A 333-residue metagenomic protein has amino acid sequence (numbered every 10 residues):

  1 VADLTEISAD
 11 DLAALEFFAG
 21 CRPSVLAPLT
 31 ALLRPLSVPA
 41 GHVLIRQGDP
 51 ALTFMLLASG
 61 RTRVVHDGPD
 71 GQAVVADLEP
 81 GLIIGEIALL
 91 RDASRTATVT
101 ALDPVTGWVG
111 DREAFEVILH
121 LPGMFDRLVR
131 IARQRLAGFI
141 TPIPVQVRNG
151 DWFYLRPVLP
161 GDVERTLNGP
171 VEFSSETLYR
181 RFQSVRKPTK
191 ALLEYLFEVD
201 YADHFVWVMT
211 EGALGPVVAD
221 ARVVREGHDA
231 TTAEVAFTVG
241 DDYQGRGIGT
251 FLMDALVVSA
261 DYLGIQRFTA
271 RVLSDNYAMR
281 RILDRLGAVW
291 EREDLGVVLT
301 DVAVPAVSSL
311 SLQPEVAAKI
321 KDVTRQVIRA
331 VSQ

Functional and structural regions predicted by a protein language model:
A9-D70, V74, I84: Regulatory nucleotide-sensing modules
V75-R130: Cyclic-nucleotide recognition modules
I84, T100, T210, E226-G227 (+2 more regions): A short, internal acetyl-CoA/4′-phosphopantetheine-binding micro-motif in the GNAT/acyltransferase core
D126-L128, R133-P157, R271-Q333: Terminal substrate-recognition subdomain of acyl/acetyltransferases
Y154-N168: A short beta-loop-alpha structural element at the N-terminal edge of CoA-dependent acyl/N-acetyltransferase catalytic
Q183-T231, G240: Acetyl-CoA-dependent GNAT
G245-A260, R281-R285: Conserved acetyl-CoA-binding loop-helix of GNAT-fold acetyltransferases
A260-L273: Conserved GNAT acetyl-CoA-binding A-motif
